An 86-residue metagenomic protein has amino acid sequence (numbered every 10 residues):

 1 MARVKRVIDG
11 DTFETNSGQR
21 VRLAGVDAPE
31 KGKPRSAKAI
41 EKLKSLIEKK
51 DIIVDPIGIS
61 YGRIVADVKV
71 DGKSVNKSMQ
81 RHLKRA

Functional and structural regions predicted by a protein language model:
M1-A86: Small beta-barrel nucleic-acid-binding modules, primarily SNase/OB-fold domains and secondarily Tudor-like barrels
